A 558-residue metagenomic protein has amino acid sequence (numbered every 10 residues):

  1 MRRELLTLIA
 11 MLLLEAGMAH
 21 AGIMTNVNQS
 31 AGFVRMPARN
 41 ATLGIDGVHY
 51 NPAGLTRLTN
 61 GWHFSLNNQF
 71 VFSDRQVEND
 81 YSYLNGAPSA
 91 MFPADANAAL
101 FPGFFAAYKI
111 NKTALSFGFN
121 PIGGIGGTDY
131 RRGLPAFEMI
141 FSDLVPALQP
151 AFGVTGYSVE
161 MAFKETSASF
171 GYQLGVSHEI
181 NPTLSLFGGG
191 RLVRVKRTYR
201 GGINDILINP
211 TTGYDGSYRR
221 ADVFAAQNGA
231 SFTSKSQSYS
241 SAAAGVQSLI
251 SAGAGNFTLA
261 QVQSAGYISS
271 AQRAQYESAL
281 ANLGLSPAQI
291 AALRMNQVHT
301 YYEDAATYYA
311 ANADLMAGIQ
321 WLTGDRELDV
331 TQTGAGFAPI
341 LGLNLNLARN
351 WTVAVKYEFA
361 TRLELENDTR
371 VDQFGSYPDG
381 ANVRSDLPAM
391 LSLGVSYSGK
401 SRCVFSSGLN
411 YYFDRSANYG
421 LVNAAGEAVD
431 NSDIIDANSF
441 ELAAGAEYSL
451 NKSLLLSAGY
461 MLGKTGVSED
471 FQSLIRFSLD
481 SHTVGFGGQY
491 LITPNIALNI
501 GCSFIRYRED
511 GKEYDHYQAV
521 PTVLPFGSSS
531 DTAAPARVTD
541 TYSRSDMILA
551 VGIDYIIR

Functional and structural regions predicted by a protein language model:
G17-G126, F477, S503: N-terminal, post-signal peptide beta-strand-biased segments of exported outer-membrane/organellar beta-barrel and other
D46, N97-P102, A168-Y172, A335-P339 (+4 more regions): Residues that define the transmembrane beta-barrel architecture of outer-membrane proteins
T56, A107-I110, L174, H178 (+10 more regions): Residue-level signature of outer-membrane beta-barrel architecture
W62, K112-L115, T183-L186, N350-V353 (+4 more regions): Repeated loop/turn-to-beta-strand initiation elements of outer-membrane beta-barrel proteins
F64-F72, F117-P121, G188-L192, V355-F359 (+4 more regions): Transmembrane beta-barrel strands of outer-membrane/channel proteins
V71-R75, N120-G126, V193-R197, E358-E364 (+7 more regions): Structural signature of outer-membrane beta-barrel domains
A87-F92, Y157-A162, G324-V330, S376-N382 (+3 more regions): Extracellular loop and loop/strand-boundary signature of outer-membrane beta-barrel proteins
G488, I492, S543-R558: Outer-membrane beta-barrel "beta-signal"
